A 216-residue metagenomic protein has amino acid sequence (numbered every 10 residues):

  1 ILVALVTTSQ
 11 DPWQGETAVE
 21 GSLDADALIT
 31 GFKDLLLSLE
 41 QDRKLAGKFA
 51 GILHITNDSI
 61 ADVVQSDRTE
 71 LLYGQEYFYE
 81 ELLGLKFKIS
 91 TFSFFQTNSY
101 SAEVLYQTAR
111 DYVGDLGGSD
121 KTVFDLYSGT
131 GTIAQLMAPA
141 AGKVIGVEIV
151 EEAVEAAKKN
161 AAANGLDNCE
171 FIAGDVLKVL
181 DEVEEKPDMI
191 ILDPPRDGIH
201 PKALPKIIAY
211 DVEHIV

Functional and structural regions predicted by a protein language model:
L2-D11: Carbohydrate-binding surface patches
P12-V216: Rossmann-like S-adenosyl-L-methionine
